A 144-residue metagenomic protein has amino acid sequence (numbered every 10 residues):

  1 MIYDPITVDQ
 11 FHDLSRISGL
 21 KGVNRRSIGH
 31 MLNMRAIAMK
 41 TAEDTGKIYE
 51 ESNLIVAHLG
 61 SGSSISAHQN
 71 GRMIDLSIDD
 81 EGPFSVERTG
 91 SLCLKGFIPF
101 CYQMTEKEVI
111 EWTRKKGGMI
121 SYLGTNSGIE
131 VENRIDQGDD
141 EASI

Functional and structural regions predicted by a protein language model:
M1-D4: Conserved phosphate-binding loops in N-terminal lobes of ATP-dependent enzymes of the actin/Hsp70/sugar-kinase
I6-F11, Y122-L123: Short acidic/His/Gly/Ser-rich catalytic and metal-binding motifs that mark active-site loops of diverse hydrolases
D9-Y102: Glycine-rich phosphate-binding loop of actin/hexokinase-like ATP-binding domains
K107, E111-I144: Adenine-nucleotide phosphate-binding core of ATP-dependent small-molecule kinases
